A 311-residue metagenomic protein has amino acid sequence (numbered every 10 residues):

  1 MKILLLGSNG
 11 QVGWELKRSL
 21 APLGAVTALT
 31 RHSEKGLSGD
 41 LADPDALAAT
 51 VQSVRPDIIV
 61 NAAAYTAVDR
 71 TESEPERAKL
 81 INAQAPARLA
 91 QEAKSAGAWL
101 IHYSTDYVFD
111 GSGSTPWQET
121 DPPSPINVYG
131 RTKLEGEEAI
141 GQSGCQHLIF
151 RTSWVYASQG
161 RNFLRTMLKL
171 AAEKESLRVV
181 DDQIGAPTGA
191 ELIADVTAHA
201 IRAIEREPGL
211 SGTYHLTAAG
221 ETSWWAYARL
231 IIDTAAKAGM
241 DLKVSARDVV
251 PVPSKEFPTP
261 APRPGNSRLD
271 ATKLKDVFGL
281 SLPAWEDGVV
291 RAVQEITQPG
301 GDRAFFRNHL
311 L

Functional and structural regions predicted by a protein language model:
M1-P22: N-terminal Rossmann NAD(P)H-binding glycine-rich loop of SDR-like oxidoreductase domains
L6, L29, A62-A63, L100-T105 (+2 more regions): SDR active-site strand-loop-helix element
T30-D45: Rossmann-fold cofactor-recognition segment
L41-I81: NAD(P)H-binding glycine-rich loop region in Rossmannoid oxidoreductase-like domains and their noncatalytic homologs
S73, L80, A85-R88, S95 (+2 more regions): Catalytic helix-loop patch of NAD(P)-dependent Rossmann-fold dehydrogenases
G141-H199: NAD(P)-dependent short-chain dehydrogenase/reductase
V196-T197, A203-P258, A304, N308: Mid/C-terminal beta-alpha module of Rossmann-like enzyme folds, strongest in SDR-family dehydrogenases/epimerases
W285-L311: Amphipathic terminal alpha-helices
